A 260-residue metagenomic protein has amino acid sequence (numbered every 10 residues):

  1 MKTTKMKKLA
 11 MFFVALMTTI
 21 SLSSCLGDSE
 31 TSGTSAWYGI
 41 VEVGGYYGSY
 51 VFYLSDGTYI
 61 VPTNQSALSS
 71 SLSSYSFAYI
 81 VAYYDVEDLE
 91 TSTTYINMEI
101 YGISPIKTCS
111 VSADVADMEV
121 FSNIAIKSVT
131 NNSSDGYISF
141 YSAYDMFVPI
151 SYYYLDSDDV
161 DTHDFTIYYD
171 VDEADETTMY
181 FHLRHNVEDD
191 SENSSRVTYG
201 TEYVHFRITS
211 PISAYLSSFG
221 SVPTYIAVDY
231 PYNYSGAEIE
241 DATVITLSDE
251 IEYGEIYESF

Functional and structural regions predicted by a protein language model:
K2-A10, V14-Y46: Bacterial Sec-dependent N-terminal signal peptides
G45-Y53: Short aromatic-glycine-enriched beta-strand elements
G57-L72: Beta-strand/loop nucleic-acid-binding surfaces
S70-T94: Flexible glycine-rich surface loops and low-complexity tracts that mediate binding to linear polymers
E90-Y153: Surface-exposed beta-loop interaction hotspot
N132-T198: Short helix-loop boundary/capping segments
V187-N233: Short, solvent-exposed, Trp/other aromatic-anchored flexible loops in extracytoplasmic proteins
S235-F260: Short beta-strand elements
